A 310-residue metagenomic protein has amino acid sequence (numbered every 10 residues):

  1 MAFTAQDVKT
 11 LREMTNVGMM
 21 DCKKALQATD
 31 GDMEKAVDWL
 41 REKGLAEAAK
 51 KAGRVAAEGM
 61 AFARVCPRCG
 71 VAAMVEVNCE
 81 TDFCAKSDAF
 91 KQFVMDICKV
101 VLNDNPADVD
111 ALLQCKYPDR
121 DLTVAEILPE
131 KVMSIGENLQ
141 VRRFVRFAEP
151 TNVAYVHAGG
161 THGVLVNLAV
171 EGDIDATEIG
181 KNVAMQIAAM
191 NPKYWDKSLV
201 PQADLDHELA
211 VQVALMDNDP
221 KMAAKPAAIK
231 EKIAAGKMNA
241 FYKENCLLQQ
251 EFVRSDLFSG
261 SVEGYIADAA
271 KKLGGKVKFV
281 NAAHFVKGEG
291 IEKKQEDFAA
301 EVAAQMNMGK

Functional and structural regions predicted by a protein language model:
A2-K310: N-terminal assembly/interaction segments in proteins that build large macromolecular machines
